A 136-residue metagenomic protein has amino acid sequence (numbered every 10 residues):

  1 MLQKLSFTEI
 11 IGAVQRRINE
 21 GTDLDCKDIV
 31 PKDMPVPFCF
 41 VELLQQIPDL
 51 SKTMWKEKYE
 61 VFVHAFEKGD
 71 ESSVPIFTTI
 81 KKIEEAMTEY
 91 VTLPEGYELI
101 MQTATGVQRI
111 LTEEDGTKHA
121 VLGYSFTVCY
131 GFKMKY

Functional and structural regions predicted by a protein language model:
M1-I29, L43-Y136: Charged, amphipathic alpha-helical segments and their flanking helix caps
P31-D33: Short, glycine-/polar-rich solvent-exposed loops and beta-turns at beta-strand/coil boundaries
P35-Q45: A short, hydrophobic beta-strand-centered structural micro-motif
